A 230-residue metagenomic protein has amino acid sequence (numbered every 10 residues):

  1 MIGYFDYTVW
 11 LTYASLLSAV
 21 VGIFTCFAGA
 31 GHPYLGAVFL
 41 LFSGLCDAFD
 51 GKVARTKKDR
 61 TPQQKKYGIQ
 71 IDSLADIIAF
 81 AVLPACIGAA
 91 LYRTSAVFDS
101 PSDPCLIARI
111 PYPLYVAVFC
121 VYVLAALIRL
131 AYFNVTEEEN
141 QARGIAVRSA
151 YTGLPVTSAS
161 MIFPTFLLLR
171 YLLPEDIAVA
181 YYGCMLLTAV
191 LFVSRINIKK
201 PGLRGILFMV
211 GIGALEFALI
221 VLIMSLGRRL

Functional and structural regions predicted by a protein language model:
M1-G51, A79, L191-L230: Topogenic membrane-insertion module of multi-pass membrane proteins
M1-L16, R55-I78, L130-S158, S194-M209: Interhelical loop and helix-boundary elements at the membrane-water interface of polytopic inner-membrane proteins
V9-Y13, T56-R129: Multi-pass membrane catalytic core of lipid/isoprenoid biosynthesis enzymes
L11-L17, F39-F42, I78-A81, A117-L124 (+4 more regions): Lipid-exposed faces of alpha-helical membrane segments in multi-pass integral membrane proteins
L16-T25, D50-A54, R93, S100-C105 (+3 more regions): Hydrophobic alpha-helical transmembrane segments
V21-A37, A85-V118, F166-A180, L222-L230: Helix-coil boundary and interhelical linker segments in multi-pass alpha-helical membrane proteins
T25, G29, K57-R60, V82 (+4 more regions): Residue-level detector of alpha-helical segments with a strong bias toward transmembrane helices and their helix-loop
E138-L230: C-terminal membrane-associated helical module and adjoining short loops/tails
